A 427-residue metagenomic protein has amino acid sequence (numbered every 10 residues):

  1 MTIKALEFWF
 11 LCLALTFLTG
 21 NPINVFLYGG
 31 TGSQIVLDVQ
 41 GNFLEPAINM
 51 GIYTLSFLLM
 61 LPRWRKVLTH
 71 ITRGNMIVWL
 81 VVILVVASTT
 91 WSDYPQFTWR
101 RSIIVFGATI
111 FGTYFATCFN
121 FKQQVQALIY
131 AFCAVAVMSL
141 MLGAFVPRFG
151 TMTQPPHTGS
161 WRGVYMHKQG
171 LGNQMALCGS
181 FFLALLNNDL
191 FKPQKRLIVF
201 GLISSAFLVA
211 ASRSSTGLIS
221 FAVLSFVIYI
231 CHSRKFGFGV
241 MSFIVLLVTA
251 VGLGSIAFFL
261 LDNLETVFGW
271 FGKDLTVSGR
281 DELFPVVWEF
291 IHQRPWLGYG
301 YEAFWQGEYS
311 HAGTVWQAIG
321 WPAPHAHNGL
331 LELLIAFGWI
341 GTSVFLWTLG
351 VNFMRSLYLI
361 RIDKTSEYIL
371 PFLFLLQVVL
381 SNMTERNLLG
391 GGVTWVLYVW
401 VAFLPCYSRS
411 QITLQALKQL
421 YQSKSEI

Functional and structural regions predicted by a protein language model:
M1-V86, N120-Q126, Y130, L185-K195 (+2 more regions): Transmembrane signal-anchor hairpin modules in multi-pass inner-membrane enzymes, especially those that act on
A14, P371-I427: Transmembrane alpha-helices of multi-pass inner-membrane enzymes
Y53, V82-T89, Q126-P156, M166-H232 (+2 more regions): Alpha-helical transmembrane segments of multi-pass inner-membrane proteins
L55-V67, L80-V81, V85-L140, F181 (+1 more regions): Transmembrane alpha-helical segments and their membrane-water interfaces
T117, L197, S242, F337-V379 (+2 more regions): Hydrophobic transmembrane alpha-helices and their immediate junctions
P155-V164, M241-F243, A250, G254-V286 (+2 more regions): Flexible juxtamembrane loops connecting transmembrane helices in multi-pass membrane enzymes that build or modify
S205-L208, R213-S215, P285-W288, A318-S356: A conserved mid-to-late transmembrane alpha helix and its immediate loop/hinge that forms the functional core
W270-P285, Q293, L297-F337, I360: Long extracytoplasmic/lumenal interhelical loops at the membrane interface of multi-pass membrane proteins
